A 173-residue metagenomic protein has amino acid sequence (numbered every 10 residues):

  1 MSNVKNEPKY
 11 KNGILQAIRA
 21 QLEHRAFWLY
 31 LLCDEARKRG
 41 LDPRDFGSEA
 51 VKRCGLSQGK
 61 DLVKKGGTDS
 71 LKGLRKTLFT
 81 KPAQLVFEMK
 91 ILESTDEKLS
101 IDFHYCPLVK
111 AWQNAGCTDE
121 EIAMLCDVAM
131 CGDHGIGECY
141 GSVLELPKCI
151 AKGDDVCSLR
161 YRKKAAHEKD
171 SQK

Functional and structural regions predicted by a protein language model:
M1-D127, G132, S142-K173: N-terminal accessory segment detector
I136: Hydrophobic/aromatic ligand-binding patch that stacks against planar heteroaromatic rings of cofactors or nucleotides
C139: Conserved glycine-/histidine-rich ATP-lid loop and adjacent helix of the Bergerat-fold HATPase_c
